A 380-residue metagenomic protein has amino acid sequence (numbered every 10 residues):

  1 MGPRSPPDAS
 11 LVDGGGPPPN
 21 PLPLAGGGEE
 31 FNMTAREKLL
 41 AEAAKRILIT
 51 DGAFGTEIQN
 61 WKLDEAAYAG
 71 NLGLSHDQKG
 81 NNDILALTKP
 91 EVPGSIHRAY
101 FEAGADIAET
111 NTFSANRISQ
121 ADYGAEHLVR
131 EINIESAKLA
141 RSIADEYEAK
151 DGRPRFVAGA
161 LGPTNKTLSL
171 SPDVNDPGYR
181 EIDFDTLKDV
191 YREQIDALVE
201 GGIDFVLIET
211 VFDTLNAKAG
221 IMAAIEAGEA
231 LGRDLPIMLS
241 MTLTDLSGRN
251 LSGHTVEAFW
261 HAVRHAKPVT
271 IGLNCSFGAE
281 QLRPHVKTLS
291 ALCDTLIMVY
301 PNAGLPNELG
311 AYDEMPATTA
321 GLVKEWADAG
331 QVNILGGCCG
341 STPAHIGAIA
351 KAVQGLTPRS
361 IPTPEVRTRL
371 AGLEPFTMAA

Functional and structural regions predicted by a protein language model:
M1-N32: Intrinsic disorder/low-complexity segments
F31-A380: Domain-level signal for soluble alpha/beta catalytic cores
